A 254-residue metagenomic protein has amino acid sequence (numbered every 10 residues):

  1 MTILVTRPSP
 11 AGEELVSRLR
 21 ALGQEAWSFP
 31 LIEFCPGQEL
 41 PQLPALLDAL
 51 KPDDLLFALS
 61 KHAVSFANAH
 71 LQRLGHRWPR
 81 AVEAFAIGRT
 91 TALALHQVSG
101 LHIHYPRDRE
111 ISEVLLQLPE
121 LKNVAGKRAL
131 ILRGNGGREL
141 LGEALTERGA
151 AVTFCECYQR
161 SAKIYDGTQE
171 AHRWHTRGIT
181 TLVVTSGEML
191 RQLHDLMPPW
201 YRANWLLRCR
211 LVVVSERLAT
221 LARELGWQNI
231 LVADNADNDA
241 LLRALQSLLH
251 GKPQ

Functional and structural regions predicted by a protein language model:
M1-Q254: Signature of uroporphyrinogen-III synthase
